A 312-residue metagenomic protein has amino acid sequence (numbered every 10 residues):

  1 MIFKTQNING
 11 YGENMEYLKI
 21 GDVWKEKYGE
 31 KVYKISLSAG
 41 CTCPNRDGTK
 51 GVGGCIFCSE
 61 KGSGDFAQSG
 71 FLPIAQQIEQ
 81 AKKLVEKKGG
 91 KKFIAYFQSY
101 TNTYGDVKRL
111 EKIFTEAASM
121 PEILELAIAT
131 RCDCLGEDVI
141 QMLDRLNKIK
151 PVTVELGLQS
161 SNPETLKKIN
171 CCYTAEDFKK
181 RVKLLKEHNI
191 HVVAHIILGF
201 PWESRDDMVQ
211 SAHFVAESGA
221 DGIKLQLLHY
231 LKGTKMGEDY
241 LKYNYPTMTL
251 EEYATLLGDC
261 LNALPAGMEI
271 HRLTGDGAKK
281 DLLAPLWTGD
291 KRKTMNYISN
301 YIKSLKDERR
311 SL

Functional and structural regions predicted by a protein language model:
I2-D22, E30-Y33, G222, Y230-L312: Auxiliary Fe-S-binding modules of radical SAM enzymes
I2-I74, E79-I94: N-terminal [4Fe-4S]-dependent radical SAM core
Y33-L37, F93-A95, L126-I128, V152-L156 (+3 more regions): Hydrophobic faces of well-ordered beta-strands that scaffold small-molecule active sites in alpha/beta enzyme cores
K61-A81, V85-V107, E122-L135, P151-D177 (+1 more regions): Core AdoMet radical
A81-L84, L135-I149, K179-K180, V209-G219 (+1 more regions): Short amphipathic alpha-helices and their capping/turn segments at secondary-structure boundaries
V85-K87, F114-P121, Q141-P151, K183-E187 (+1 more regions): Acidic (Asp/Glu)-rich catalytic clusters
E111-A117, D144, S204-D221, G277-S299: Short, electropositive alpha-helical surface patch
E176-K235, E251-T274: Conserved C-terminal portion of the radical SAM core fold that forms the substrate/S-adenosylmethionine-binding
